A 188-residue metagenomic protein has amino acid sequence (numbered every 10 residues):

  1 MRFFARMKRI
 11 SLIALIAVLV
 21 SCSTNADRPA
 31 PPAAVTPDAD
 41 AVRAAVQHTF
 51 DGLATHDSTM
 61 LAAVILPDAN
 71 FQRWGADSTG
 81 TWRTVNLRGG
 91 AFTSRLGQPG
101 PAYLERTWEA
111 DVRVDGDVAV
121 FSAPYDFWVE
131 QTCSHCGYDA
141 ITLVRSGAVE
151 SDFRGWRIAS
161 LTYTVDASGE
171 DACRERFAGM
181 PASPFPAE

Functional and structural regions predicted by a protein language model:
R2-L12: Bacterial N-terminal signal peptides that target proteins for export
S11-S21: Bacterial N-terminal signal peptides
C22-P67, R176-P181, F185-E188: Short, low-complexity N-terminal intrinsically disordered segments enriched in polar/charged residues
N25, V120, C136-E175: Short beta-strand edge/turn micro-motifs at domain boundaries
H56-G90: N-terminal, post-signal-peptide region of Sec/Tat-exported proteins
I65-P67, G75, A123-F127, I141-T142 (+1 more regions): A mature extracytoplasmic/lumenal domain signature
N70, R83-S134, S183-A187: Surface-exposed, charged secondary-structure patches
G80-T81, V129-Q131, V165-E170: A short local loop/turn or secondary-structure capping micro-motif enriched for an aromatic residue
